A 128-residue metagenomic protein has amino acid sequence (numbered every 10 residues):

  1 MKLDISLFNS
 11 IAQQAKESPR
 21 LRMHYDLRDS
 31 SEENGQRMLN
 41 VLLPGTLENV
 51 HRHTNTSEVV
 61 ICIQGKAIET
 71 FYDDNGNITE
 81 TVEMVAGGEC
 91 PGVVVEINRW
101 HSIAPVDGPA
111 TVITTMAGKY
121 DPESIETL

Functional and structural regions predicted by a protein language model:
M1-G35, T81-A86: A short, N-terminal "cap"/entry segment at the start of jelly-roll beta-barrel domains of the cupin/DSBH fold
G35-R37, T56-E58, C90, P109-A110: Short, surface-exposed beta-edge/turn micro-motifs
L39-N55: Conserved short histidine dyad/triad with adjacent acidic residue
N49-H51, E69-F71, G92-V95, H101-V106 (+1 more regions): Short beta-strand His + acidic residue motifs that chelate non-heme Fe in jelly-roll/DSBH and cupin folds
N55-N75: Glycine- and acidic-residue-biased ligand/ion/polar-headgroup-sensing regions
V59, G108-I125: A short hydrophobic beta-strand segment most commonly corresponding to one strand of the jelly-roll/cupin
D73-N98: Short acidic-glycine-tyrosine-enriched beta hairpin
